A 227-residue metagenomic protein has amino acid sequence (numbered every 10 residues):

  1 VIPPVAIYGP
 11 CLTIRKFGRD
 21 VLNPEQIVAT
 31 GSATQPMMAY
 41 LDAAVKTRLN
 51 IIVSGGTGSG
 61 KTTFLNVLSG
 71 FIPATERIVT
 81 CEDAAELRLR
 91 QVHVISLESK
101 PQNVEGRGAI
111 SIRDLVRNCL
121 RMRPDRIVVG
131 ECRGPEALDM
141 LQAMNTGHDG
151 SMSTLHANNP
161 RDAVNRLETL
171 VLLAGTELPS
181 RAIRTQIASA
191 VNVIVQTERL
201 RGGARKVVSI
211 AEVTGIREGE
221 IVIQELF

Functional and structural regions predicted by a protein language model:
V1-T47: P-loop NTP-binding catalytic core
F17-A29, K46, N66-R117, A163-L167: P-loop NTPase switch/communication element
N50: Walker A (P-loop) ATP-phosphate-binding motif of ABC ATPase nucleotide-binding domains
V53: Hydrophobic anchor at the beta1->P-loop junction of P-loop NTPases
G58: Walker A (P-loop) phosphate-binding loop of P-loop NTPases
K61: Conserved lysine of the Walker
E82-I95, C119-E218: Conserved P-loop NTPase nucleotide-binding/switch module
G215, V222-F227: Local beta-strand/beta-hairpin segments that build beta-sheet-rich folds
